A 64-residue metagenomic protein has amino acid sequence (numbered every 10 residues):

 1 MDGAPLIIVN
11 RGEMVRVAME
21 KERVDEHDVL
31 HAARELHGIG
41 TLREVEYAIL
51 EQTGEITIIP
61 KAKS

Functional and structural regions predicted by a protein language model:
M1-L50, I56-S64: Canonical alpha-helical transmembrane segment with a positive-inside/aromatic-interface signature
